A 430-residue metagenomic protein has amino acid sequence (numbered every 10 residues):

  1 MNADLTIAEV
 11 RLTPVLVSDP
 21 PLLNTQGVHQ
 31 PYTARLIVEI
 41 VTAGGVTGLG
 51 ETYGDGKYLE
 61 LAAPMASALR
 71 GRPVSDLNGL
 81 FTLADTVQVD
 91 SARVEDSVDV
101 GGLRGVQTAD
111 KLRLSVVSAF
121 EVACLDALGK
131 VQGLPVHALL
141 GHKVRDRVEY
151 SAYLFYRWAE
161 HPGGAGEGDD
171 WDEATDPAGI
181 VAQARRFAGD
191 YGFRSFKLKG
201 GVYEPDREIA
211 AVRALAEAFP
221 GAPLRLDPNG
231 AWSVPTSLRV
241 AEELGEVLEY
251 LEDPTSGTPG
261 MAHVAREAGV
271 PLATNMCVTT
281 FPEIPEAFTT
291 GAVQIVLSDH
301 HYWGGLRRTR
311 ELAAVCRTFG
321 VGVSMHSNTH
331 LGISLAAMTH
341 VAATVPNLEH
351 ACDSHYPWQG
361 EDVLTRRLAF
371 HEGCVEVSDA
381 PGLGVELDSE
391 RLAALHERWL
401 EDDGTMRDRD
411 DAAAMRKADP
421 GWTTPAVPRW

Functional and structural regions predicted by a protein language model:
M1-L49, Y53, E60, Y356-V363: Structured beta-strand/loop patches that form or line metal/cofactor-binding pockets in enzymes
I7, G45, F120, G133 (+7 more regions): Conserved, mostly hydrophobic/aromatic
E9, V41-V131, P420-W430: Metal- or metallocofactor-binding catalytic centers and their adjacent structured scaffolds across diverse enzyme
L23, T47, E51-G56, V117 (+2 more regions): Glycine-rich phosphate/pyrophosphate-binding beta-alpha loops
T52, V106, D110, A152-L154 (+7 more regions): A cross-domain feature marking catalytic cores of carbohydrate-active enzymes and several ubiquitous metabolic/repair
E60, E243, S256-A273, V278-E386: Shared catalytic-loop signature of beta/alpha-barrel
G141-A268: Metal-dependent enolase-superfamily TIM-barrel catalytic cores that perform enediolate-based chemistry
L383-W430: Extended hydrophobic packing segments that form well-structured cores
